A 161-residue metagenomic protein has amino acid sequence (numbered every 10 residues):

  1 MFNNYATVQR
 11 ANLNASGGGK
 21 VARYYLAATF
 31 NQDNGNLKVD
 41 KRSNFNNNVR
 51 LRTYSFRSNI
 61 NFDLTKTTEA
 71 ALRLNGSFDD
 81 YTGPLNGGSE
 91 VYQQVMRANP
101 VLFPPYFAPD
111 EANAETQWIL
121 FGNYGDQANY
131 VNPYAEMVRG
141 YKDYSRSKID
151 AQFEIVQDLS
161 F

Functional and structural regions predicted by a protein language model:
F2-T29, D33-N36, N47-N129, G140-S145: Flexible loop and strand-edge segments within Gram-negative outer membrane beta-barrel domains
K41-N46, N59, E136-Y141, D150 (+1 more regions): Extracellular loop and loop/strand-boundary signature of outer-membrane beta-barrel proteins
Q157-F161: Short, intrinsically disordered, charge-balanced linker/junction segments flanking boundaries in proteins
